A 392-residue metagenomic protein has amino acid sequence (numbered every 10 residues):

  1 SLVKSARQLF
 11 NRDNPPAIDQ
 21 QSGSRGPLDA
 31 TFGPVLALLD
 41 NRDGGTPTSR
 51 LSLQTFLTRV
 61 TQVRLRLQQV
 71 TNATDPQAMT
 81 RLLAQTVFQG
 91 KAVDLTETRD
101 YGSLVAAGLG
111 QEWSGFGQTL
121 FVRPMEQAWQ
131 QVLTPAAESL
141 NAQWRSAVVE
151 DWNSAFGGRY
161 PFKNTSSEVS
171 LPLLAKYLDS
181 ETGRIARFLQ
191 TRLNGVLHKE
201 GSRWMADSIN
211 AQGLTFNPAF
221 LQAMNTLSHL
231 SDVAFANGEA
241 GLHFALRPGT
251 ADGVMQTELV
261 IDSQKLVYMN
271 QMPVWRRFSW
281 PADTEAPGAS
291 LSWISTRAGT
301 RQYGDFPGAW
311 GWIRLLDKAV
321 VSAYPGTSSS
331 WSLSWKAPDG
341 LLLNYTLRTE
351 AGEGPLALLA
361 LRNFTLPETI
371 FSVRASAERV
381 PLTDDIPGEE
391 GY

Functional and structural regions predicted by a protein language model:
V3-A6, N11-T191: Elongated scaffolding segments in large macromolecular assemblies, built predominantly from amphipathic alpha-helices
V105-Y392: Long C-terminal appendages of very large multidomain proteins
